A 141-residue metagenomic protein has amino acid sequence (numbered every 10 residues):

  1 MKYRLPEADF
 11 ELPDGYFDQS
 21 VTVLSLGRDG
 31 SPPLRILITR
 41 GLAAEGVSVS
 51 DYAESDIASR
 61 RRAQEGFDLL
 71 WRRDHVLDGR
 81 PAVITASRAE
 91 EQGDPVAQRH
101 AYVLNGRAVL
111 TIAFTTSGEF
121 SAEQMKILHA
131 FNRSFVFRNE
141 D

Functional and structural regions predicted by a protein language model:
K2, E11-V21, R61-V76, V136: Short secondary-structure junctions
K2-E54: Secretory pathway targeting signatures of secreted, lumenal, and periplasmic proteins
A8-F10, D14-F17, I112-D141: Surface-exposed amphipathic alpha-helical segments
A8-F10, P32-L34, R80, G93-D94 (+1 more regions): Short acidic/polar mixed-charge low-complexity motifs
S20, V103-V109: Short, solvent-exposed coil/turn segments at beta-strand boundaries
R35-L37, L110-A113: Active-site-flanking beta-strand signature of metal-NTP-handling nucleotidyl enzymes and homologous cyclase-like
I57-L104: Signature of long, low-cysteine stretches enriched in small and polar/charged residues
